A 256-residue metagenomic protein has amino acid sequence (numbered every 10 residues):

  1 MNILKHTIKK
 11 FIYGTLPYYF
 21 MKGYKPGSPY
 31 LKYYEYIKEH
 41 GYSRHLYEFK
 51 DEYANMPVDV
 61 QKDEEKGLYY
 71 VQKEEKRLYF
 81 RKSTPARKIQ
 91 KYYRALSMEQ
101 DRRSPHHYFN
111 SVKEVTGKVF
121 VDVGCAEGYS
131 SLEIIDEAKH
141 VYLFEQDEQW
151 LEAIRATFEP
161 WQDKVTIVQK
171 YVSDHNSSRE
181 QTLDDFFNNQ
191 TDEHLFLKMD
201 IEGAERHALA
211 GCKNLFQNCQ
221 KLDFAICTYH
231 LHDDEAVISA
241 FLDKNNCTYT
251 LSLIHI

Functional and structural regions predicted by a protein language model:
M1-E137, Y142-F144, N188, E235-A236 (+1 more regions): S-adenosyl-L-methionine
D101-R102, V123, D147, N176-E180 (+1 more regions): A conditional alpha-helix N-cap/helix-loop micro-motif detector
P105-S111, G128-Y129, I154-A156, E180-F186 (+1 more regions): A generic local structural motif
K118-V119, A138-Q146, W150, L183-I254: Conserved acidic-Pro-Pro-aromatic motif
C125-A126, Q146, V172, I201: Active-site metal-binding loops of divalent metal-dependent hydrolases
D147-N189: S-adenosyl-L-methionine
